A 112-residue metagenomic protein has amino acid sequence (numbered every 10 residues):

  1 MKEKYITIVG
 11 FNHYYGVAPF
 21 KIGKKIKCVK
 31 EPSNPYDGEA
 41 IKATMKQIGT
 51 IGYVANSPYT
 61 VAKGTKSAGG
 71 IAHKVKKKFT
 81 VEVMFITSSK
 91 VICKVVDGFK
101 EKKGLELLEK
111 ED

Functional and structural regions predicted by a protein language model:
M1-D112: Conserved active-site motif detector
